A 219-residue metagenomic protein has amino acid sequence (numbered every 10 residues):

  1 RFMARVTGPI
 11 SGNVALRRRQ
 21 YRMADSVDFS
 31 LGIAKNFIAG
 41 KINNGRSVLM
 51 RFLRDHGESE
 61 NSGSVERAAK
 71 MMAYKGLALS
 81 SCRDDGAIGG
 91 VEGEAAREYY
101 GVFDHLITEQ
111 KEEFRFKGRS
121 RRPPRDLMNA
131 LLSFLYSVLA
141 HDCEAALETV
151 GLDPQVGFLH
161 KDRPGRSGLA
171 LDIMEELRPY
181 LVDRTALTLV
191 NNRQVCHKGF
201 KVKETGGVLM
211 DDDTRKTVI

Functional and structural regions predicted by a protein language model:
R1-N13: Glycine/small-residue-rich interface belts in oligomeric ring/scaffold proteins and their assembly partners
V14-I219: Active-site helix-to-loop segments that bind/position phosphate- or nucleotide-bearing substrates and donors across
